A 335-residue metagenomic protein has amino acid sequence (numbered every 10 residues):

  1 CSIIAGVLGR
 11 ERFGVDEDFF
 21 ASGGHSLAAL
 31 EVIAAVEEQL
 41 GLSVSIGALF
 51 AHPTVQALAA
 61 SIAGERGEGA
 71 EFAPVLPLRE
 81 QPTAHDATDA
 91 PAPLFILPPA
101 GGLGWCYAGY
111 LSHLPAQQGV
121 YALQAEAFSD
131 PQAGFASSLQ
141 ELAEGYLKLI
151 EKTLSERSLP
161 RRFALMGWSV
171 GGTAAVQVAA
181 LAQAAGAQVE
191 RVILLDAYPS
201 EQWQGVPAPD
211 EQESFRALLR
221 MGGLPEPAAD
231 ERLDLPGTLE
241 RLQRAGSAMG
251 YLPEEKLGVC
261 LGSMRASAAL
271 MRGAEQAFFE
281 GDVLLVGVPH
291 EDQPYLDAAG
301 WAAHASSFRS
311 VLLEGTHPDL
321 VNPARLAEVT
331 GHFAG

Functional and structural regions predicted by a protein language model:
C1-F72, E144, Y198-Q202, A327-T330: Phosphopantetheine-dependent thiolation modules in NRPS/PKS and related acyl-activating systems
G69-G335: A hydrolase-biased, glycine/serine/histidine/acidic-enriched motif that marks catalytic-domain neighborhoods in diverse
